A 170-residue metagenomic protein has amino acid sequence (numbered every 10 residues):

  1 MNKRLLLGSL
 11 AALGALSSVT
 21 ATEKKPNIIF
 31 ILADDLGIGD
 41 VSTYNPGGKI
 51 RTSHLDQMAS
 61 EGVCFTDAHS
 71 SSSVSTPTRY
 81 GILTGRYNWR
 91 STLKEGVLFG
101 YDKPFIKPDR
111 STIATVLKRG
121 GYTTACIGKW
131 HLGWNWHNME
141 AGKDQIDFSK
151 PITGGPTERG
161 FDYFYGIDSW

Functional and structural regions predicted by a protein language model:
N2-W170: Formylglycine-dependent sulfatase
